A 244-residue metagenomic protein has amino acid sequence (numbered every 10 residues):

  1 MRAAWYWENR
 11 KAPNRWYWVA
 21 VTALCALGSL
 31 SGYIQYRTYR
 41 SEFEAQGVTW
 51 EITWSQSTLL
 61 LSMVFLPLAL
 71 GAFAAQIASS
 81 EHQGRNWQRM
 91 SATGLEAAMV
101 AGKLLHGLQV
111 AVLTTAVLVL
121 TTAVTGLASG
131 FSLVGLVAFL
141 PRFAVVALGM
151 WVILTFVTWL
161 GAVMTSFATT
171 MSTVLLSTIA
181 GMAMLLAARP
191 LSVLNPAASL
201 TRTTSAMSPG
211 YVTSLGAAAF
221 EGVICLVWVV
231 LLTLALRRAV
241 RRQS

Functional and structural regions predicted by a protein language model:
M1-C25: Aromatic- and glycine-rich beta-strand/loop motifs that create alpha-glucan
K11, S79, S91, V157 (+1 more regions): Helix-capping/transition residues at the boundaries of transmembrane alpha-helices and the short helical linkers
W16-W18, A23-L70, A74-Q76, V100-M164 (+2 more regions): Secretory targeting signals
C25, S31-T53, M171-S244: Terminal transmembrane helical anchor/hairpin motif
A78, W87, T121, T125 (+3 more regions): Hydrophobic alpha-helical interface/terminus motif in multipass membrane transporters
H82, G94, M164-T165: Membrane-helix interface residues
Q88, V100, T170-S172: Hydrophobic/aromatic positions within or immediately flanking transmembrane alpha-helices of multi-pass small-molecule
R89-E96: Short helix-to-coil transition segments within interhelical loops that connect adjacent transmembrane helices
